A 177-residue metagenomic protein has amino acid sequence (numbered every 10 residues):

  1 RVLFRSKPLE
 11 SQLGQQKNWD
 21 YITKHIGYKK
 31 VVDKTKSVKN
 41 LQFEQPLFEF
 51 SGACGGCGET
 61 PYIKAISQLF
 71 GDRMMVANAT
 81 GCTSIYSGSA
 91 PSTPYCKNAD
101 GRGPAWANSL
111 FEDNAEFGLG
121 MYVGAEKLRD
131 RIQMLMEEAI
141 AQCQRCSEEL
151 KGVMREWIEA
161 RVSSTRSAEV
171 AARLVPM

Functional and structural regions predicted by a protein language model:
V2-L3: Short, small-residue-biased leader/transition segments that mark boundaries at the very start of proteins
S6-G58, I63, E148-M177: Flexible inter-domain linker/hinge segments
Q15-N18, S87-S92, C96-N98: Short acidic, glycine/serine/threonine-rich loops at helix termini
Y21-V31, C96-A107: N-terminal glycine-rich dinucleotide-binding loop that anchors FAD/FMN and/or NAD(P) in oxidoreductases
D72-A77, C82-I85: Beta-sheet entry/capping signal
C82-S87, T93, N108-N114: Short connector loops at secondary-structure junctions
L110-M177: N-terminal leader/propeptide and maturation segments of large enzyme subunits in energy/redox metabolism and hydrolases
